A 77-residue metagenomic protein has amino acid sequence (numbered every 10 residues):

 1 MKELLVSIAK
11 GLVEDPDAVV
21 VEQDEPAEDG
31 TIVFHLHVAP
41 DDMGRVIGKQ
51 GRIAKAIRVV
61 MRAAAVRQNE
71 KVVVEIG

Functional and structural regions predicted by a protein language model:
M1-M43, K49, I53-G77: RNA-contacting regions in translation and RNA-metabolism proteins, encompassing KH/S1 modules where present
